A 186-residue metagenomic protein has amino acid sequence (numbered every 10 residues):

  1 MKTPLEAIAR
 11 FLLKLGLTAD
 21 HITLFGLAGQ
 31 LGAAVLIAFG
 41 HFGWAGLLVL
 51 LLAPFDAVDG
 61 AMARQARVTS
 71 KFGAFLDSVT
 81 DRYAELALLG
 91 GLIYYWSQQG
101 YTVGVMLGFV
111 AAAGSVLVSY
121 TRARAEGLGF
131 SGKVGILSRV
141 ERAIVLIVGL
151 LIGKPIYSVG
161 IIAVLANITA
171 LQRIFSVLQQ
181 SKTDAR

Functional and structural regions predicted by a protein language model:
M1-A9, V79-R186: A feature for the membrane-embedded catalytic helix bundles of lipid/isoprenoid biosynthetic enzymes
L15-D20: Active-site flanking loop/helix segments enriched in acidic
H21, F55, V68, R124 (+1 more regions): Short, flexible coil/turn micro-motifs enriched in small/turn-prone residues
T23-F72, T102-A113, P155-L165: Membrane-embedded alpha-helical segments that form the functional core of polytopic membrane enzymes, especially those
G73-S78: Membrane-interface alpha-helices at helix entry/exit sites of multi-pass transporters
